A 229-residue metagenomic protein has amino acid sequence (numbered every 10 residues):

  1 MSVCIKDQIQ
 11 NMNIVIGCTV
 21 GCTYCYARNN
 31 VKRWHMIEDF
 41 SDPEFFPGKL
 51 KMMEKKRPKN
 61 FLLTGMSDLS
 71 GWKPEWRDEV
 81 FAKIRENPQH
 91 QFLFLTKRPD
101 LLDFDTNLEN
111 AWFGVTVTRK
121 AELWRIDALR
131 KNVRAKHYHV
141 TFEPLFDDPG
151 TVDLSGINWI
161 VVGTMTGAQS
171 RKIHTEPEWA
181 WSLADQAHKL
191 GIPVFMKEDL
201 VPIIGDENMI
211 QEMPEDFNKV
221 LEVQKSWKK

Functional and structural regions predicted by a protein language model:
M1-D7, F146, T151-K229: Auxiliary Fe-S-binding modules of radical SAM enzymes
M1-W112, K120-R134, P149-L154: Conserved Radical SAM active-site core
F61-L63, F92-F94, F113-V115, Y138-F142 (+2 more regions): Hydrophobic faces of well-ordered beta-strands that scaffold small-molecule active sites in alpha/beta enzyme cores
S67, R98-D100, V117-R119, P144-F146 (+2 more regions): Active-site-proximal loop/turn and secondary-structure-junction residues that shape catalytic pockets, frequently
E79-A82, L129-H137, H174-Q186: Long, well-ordered alpha-helical scaffolding segments within enzyme catalytic domains, especially pronounced
E86-F92, R134-H137, A184-V194: Structural alpha-beta junctions
T118, E122, I173-E176: Short capping loops/turns at secondary-structure boundaries
